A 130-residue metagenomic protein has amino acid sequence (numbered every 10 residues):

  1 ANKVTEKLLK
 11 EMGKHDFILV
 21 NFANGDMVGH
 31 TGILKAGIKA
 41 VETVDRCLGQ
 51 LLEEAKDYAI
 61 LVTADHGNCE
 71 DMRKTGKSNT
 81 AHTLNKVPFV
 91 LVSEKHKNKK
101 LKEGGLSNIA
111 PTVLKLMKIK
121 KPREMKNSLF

Functional and structural regions predicted by a protein language model:
A1-F130: Feature captures the catalytic ectodomains and active-site-proximal regions of enzymes that hydrolyze or transfer
